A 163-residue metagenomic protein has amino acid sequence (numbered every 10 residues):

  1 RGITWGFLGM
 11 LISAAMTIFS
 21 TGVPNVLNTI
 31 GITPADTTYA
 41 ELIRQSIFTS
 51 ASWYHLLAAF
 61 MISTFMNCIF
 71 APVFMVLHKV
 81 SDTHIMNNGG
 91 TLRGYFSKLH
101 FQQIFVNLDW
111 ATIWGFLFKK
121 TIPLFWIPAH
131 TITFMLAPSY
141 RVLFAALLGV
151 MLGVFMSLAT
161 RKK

Functional and structural regions predicted by a protein language model:
R1-L8, S52-N67: Interfacial segments of alpha-helical transmembrane regions
R1-T21: Hydrophobic/aromatic-rich structural module bridging two neighboring secondary-structure elements via a short loop
L8-S13, D36-Q45, N67-F70: Core segments of alpha-helical transmembrane spans in multipass integral membrane proteins
F19, V23-D36, L77, S81-R93 (+2 more regions): Membrane-interfacial segments
V26-L57, N88-H100: Membrane-interface interhelical connector segments
I62-V106, W110, W114, F118-A129: Alpha-helical transmembrane segments of helical membrane proteins, especially in multi-pass transport, channel
W126-L147: Extracellular/periplasmic helix-loop-helix junctions in multi-pass membrane proteins
G149-T160: Alpha-helical transmembrane segments and their membrane-interface exit regions
